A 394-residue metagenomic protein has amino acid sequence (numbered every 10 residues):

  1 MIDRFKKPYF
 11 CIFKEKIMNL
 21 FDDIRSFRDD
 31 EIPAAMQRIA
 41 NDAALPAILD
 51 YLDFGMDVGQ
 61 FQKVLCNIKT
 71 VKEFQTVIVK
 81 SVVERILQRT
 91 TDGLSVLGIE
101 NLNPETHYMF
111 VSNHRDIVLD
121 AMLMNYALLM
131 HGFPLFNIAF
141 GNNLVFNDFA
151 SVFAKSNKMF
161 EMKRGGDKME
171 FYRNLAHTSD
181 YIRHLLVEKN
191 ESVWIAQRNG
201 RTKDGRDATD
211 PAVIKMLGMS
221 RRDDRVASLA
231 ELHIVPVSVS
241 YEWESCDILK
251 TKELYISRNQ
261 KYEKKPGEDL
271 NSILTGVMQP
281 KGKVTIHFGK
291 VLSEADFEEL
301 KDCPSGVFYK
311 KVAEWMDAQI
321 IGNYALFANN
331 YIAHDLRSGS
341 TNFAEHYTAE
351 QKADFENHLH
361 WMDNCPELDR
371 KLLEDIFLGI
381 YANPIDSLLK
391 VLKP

Functional and structural regions predicted by a protein language model:
I2-Y108, H114-P134, N142-D148, A176-V193 (+1 more regions): Membrane-interfacial terminal anchoring regions of lipid-handling membrane enzymes
P104-T106, K155-M162, E191-R198: Glycine-rich, often proline-containing surface loops adjacent to acidic residues and nearby aromatics that form
N137, G141-G165, Y172: Conserved nucleotide-cofactor-binding alpha/beta core module
G165-Y172, R201-D207: Flexible, glycine/proline-enriched loop segments at strand-loop-helix junctions that form or flank small-ligand binding
